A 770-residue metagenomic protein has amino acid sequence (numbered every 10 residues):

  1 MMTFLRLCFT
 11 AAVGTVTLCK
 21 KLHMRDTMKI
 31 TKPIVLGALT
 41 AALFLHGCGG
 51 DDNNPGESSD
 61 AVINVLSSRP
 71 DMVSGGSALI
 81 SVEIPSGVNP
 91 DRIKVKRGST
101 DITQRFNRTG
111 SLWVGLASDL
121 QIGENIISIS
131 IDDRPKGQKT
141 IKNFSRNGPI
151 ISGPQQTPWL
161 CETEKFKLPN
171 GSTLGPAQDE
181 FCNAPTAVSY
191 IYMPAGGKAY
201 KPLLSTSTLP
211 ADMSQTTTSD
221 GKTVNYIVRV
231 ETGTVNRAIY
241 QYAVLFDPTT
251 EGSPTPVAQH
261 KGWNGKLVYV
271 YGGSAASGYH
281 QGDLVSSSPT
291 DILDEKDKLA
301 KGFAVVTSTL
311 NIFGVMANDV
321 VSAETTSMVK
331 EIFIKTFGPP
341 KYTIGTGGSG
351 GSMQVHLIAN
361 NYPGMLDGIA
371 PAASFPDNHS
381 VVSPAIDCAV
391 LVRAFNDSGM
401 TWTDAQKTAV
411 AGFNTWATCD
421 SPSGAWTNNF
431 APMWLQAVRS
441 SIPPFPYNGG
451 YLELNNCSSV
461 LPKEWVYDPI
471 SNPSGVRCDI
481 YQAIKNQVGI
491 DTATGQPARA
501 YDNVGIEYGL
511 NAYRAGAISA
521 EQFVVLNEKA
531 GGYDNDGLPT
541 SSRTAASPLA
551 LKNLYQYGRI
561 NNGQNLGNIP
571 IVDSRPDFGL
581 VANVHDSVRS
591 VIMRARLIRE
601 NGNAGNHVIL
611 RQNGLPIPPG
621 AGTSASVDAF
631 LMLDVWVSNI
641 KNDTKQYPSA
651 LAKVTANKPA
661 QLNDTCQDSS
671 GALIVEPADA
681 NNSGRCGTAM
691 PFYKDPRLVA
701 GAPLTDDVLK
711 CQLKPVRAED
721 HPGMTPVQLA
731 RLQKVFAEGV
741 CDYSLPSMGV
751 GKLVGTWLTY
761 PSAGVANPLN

Functional and structural regions predicted by a protein language model:
M1-M2, M24: Methionine residue identity
A11-V16, D26: Acidic, Ala/Val/Gly-enriched low-complexity intrinsically disordered segments
D26-V35: Bacterial N-terminal signal peptides that target proteins for export
F44-G47: C-terminal motif of bacterial Sec signal peptides marking the signal peptidase cleavage site
G49-D51: Bacterial signal peptide processing site
N53-N770: C-terminal His-loop and adjacent cap/lid subdomain of alpha/beta-hydrolase
